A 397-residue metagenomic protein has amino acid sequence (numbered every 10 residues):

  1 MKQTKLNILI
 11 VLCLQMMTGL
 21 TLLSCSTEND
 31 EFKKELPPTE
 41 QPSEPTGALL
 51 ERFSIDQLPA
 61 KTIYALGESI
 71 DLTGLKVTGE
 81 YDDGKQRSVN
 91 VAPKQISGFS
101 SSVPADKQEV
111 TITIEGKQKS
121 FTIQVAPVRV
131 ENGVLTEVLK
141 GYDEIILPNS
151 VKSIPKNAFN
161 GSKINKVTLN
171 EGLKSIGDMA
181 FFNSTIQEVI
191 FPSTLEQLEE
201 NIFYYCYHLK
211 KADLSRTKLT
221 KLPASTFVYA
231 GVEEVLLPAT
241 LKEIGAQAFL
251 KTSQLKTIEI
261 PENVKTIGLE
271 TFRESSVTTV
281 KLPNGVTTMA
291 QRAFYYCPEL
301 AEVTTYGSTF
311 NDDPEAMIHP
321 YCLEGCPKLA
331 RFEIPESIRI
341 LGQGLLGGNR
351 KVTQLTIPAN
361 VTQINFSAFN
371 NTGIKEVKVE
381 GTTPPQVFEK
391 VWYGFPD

Functional and structural regions predicted by a protein language model:
K2-C13: Bacterial N-terminal signal peptides that target proteins for export
V11-T21: Bacterial N-terminal signal peptides
G19-L49, K117-S120: Bacterial Sec-dependent N-terminal signal peptides
L49-R87: Solvent-exposed, low-complexity, repeat-rich "mucin-like" stalks and linkers
I55, V77, V110-I112, I123 (+1 more regions): Extracellular/surface recognition and adhesion modules
K61, K85-F121: Serine/threonine-rich, repeat-prone extracellular segments and beta-strand-based repeat modules of secreted/surface
L139-S153, S162-S175, S184-Q197, Y207-K221 (+8 more regions): Structural signature of tandem-repeat unit edges
K156-A158, D178-A180, E200-I202, P223-T226 (+7 more regions): Consensus positions within tandem repeat domains that build extended binding/scaffold surfaces
